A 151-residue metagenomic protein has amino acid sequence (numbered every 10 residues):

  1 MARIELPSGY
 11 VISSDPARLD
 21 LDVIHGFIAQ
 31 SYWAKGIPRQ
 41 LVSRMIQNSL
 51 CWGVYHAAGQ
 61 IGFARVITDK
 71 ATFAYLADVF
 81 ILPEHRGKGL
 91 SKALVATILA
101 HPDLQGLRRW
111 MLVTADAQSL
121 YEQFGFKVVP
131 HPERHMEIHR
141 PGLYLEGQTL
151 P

Functional and structural regions predicted by a protein language model:
M1-I37, G147-P151: Short amphipathic alpha-helix that is part of the acyltransferase structural core
Q40-A58, G62-F80: A conserved beta-strand-loop-helix scaffold within acyl/acetyltransferase catalytic domains
H85-L94: Conserved acetyl-CoA pyrophosphate-binding loop and the N-cap/start of the following alpha-helix in GNAT-like
S91, R140-Q148: Accessory recognition modules or surfaces
A93-R108: Conserved acyl-CoA
L104-R140: Conserved active-site alpha-helix within GNAT-family acetyltransferase domains
